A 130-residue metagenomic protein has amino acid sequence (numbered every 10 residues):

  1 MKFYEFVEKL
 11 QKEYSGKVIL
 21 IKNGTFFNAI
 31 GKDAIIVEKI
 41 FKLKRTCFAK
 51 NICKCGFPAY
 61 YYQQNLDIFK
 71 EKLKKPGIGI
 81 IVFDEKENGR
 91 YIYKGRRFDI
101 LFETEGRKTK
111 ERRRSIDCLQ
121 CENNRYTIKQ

Functional and structural regions predicted by a protein language model:
M1-Q130: Basic, polar low-complexity surface loops/patches
